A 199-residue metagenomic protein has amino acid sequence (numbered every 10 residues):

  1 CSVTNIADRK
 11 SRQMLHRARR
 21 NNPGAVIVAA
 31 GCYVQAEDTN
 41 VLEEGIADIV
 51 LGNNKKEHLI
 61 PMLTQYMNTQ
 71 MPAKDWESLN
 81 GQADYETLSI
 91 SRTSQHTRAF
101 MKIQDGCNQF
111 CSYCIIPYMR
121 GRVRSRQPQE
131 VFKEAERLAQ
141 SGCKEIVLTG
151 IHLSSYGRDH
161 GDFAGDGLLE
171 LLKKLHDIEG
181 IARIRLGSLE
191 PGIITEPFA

Functional and structural regions predicted by a protein language model:
C1-G157, G167, P197: Proteins enriched for Cys/Gly/acidic motifs involved in redox and nucleic-acid/cofactor modification
I6-M14, H160-A199: Conserved AdoMet/S-adenosylmethionine-binding subsite of the radical SAM
